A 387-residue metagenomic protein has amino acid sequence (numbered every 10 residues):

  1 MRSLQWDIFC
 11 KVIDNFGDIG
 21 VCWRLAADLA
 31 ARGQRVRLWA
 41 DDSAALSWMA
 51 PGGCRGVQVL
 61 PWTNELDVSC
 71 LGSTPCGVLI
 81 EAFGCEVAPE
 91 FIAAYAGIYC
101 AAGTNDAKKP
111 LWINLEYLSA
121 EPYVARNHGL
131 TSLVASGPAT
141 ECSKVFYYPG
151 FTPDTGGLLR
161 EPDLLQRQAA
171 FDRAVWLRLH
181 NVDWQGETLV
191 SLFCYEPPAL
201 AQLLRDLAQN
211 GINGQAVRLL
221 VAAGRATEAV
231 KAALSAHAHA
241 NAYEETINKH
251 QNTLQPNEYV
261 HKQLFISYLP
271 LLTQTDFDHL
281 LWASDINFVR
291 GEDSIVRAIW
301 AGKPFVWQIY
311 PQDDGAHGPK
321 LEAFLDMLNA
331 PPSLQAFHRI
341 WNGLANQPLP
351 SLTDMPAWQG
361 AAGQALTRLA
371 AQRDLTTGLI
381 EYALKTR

Functional and structural regions predicted by a protein language model:
I8-I19, Y195-P198, I286: Short, glycine-rich nucleotide/cofactor-binding loops
C10-E141, G224: Active-site and donor-binding regions of nucleotide-sugar-utilizing enzymes
W23-A26, L271-P319: A donor-sugar binding/catalytic signature common to diverse glycosyltransferases and related nucleotide-sugar
L60, K262-L271: Active-site donor-binding acidic/aromatic loop of nucleotide-activated sugar and phosphosugar transferases involved
E116-A201: A nucleotide-sugar donor-handling region in carbohydrate enzymes
D163-Q255: Conserved catalytic-core segment of nucleotide-activated headgroup transferases in glycan assembly
P304-A345: Nucleotide-sugar donor-binding patch of glycosyltransferase catalytic domains
A330-R387: C-terminal amphipathic helix plus adjacent low-complexity, charged tail appended to glycosyltransferase catalytic
